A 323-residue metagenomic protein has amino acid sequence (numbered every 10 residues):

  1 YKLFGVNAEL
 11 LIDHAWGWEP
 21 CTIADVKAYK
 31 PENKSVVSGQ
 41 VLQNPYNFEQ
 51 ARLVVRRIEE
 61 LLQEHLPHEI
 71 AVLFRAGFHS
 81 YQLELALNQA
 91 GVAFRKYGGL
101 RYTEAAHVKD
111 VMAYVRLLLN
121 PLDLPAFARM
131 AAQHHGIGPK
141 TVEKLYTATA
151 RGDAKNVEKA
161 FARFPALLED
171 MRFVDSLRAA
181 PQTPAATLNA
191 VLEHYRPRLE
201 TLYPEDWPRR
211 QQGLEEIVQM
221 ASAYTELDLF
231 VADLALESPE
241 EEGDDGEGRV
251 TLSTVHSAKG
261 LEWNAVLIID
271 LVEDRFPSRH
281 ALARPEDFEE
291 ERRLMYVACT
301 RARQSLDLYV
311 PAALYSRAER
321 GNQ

Functional and structural regions predicted by a protein language model:
Y1-A93, L118-N120: Helicase P-loop NTPase motor core
H14, L100, P311-A312: Residue-level "edge-of-site" marker
Y46, R75, G99-L100, S222 (+1 more regions): Structured loop/turn residues at secondary-structure junctions
L66, S80-Q89, A105, M112-Q323: Conserved helicase C-terminal RecA-like lobe
G91-R101: Conserved RecA-like helicase motor-core motifs
